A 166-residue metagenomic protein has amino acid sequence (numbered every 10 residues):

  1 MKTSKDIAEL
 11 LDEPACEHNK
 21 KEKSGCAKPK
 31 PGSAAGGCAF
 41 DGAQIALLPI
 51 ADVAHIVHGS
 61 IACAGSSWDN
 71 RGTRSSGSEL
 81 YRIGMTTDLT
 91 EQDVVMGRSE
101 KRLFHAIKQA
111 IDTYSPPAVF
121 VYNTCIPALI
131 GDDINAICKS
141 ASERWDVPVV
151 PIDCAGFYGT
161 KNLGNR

Functional and structural regions predicted by a protein language model:
M1-R166: An N-terminal assembly and electron-transfer interface module characteristic of large anaerobic redox and radical
